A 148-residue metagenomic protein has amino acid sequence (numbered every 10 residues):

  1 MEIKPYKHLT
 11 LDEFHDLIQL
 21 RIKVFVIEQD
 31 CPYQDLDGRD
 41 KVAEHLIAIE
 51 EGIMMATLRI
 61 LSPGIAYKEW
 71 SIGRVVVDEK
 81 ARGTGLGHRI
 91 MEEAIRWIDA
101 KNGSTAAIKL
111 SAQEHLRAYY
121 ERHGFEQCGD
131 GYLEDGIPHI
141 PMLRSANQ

Functional and structural regions predicted by a protein language model:
M1-D35, D40-H45, I49-I53: Short amphipathic alpha-helix that is part of the acyltransferase structural core
L36-K41, G64, L133-D135: A short beta-turn/loop motif at secondary-structure boundaries
I47, I53-P63, E69-S71, V76: Conserved beta-strand in the GNAT
P63-I72, R82, G103-A106, G136-P138: A conserved beta-turn-beta hairpin within the catalytic core of GNAT-like acetyltransferases that forms part
V77, G83-R96: Conserved acetyl-CoA-binding loop-helix of GNAT-fold acetyltransferases
D78, Q113: Residue-level recognition of the GNAT/N-acetyltransferase active site
M91, I98-A112: Conserved GNAT acetyl-CoA-binding A-motif
K109, E121, E126-P141: Conserved catalytic-core motifs of GNAT/GCN5-like acyltransferases
